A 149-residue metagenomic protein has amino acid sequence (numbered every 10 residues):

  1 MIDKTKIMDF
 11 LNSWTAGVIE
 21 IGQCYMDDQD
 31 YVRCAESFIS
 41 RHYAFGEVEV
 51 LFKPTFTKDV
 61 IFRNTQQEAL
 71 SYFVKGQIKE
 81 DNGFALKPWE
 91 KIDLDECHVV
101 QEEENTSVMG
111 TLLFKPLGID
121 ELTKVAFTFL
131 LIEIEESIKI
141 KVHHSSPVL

Functional and structural regions predicted by a protein language model:
M1-E47: Short, low-complexity N-terminal intrinsically disordered segments enriched in polar/charged residues
I2, K6, V100, I119: Conserved aromatic-histidine-acidic binding/catalytic patches
K6, W89-K91, K139-K141: A broad structural signal for short, well-ordered beta-strand segments within beta-sheet-rich domains
G17, G83-A85, T106, G110: Small-side-chain structural scaffolding
V18, V32, V48-V50, V60 (+6 more regions): Extended aliphatic helical segments
D28-C97: A solvent-exposed, acidic/Ser-Thr-rich amphipathic alpha-helical stretch
Q101-M109, L113, L117-L149: Short beta-strand edge/turn micro-motifs at domain boundaries
